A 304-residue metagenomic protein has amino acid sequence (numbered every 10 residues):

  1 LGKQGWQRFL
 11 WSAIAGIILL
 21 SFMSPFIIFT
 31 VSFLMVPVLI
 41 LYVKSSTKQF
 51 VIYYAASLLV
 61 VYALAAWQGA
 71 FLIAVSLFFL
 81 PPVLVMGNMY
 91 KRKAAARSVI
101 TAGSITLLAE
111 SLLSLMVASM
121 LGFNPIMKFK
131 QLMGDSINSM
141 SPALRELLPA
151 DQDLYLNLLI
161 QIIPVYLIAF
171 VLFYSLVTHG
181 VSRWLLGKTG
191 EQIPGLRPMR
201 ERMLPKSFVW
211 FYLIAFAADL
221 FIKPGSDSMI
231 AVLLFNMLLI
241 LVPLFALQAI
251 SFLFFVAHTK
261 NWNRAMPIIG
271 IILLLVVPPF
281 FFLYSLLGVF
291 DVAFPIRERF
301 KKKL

Functional and structural regions predicted by a protein language model:
L1, A231-L304: Long, positively charged, glycine-interspersed low-complexity recognition regions
L1-A56, N261, A265-G270: Hydrophobic transmembrane alpha-helices
L1-I14, S141-P142, F211-I222: Membrane topogenic helices and adjacent juxtamembrane segments
I28-N88, D291: Alpha-helical membrane segments and adjacent membrane-interface helices in multi-pass membrane proteins
V75-A118: Short helix-perturbing small/polar motifs within transmembrane alpha-helices
S114-I162: Membrane-interface interhelical loops and short interface/amphipathic helices in multi-pass inner-membrane
P164-K188: Transmembrane alpha-helical segments in integral membrane proteins
T189-L244, Q248-A249: Small-residue-rich helix-loop
